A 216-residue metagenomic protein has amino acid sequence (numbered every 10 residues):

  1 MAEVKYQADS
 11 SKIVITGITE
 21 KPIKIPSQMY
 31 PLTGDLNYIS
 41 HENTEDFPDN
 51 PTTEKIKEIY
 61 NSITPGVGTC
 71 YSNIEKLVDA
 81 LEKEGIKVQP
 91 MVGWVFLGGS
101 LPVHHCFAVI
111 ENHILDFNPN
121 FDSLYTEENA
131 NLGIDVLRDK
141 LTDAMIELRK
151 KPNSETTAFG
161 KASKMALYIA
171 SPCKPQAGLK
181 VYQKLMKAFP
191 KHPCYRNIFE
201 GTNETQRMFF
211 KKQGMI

Functional and structural regions predicted by a protein language model:
A2-I216: A structural boundary/capping signal
